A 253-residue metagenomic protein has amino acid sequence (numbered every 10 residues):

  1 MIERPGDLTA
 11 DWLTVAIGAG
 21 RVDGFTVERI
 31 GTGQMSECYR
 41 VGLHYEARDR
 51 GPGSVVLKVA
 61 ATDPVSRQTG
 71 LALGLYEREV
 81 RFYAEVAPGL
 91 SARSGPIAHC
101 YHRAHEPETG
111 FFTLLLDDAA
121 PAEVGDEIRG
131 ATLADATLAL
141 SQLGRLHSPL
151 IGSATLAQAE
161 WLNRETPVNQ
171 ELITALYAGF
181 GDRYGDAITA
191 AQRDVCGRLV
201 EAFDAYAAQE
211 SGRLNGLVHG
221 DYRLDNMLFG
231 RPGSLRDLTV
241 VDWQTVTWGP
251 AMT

Functional and structural regions predicted by a protein language model:
M1-Q34, H44-P52, I151-A154, G197-R198 (+2 more regions): Regulatory N- and C-terminal appendages and interdomain linkers associated with kinase/kinase-like NTP transferase
A19-F25, G95-I97, A190-R193: Short, surface-exposed acidic
T32-E171, M252: Conserved ATP-binding subdomain of kinase catalytic cores across diverse folds
L57, G220, V241: Active-site flanking residues adjacent to catalytic metal/cofactor-binding acidic residues
T62, P121-A122, D225, L238 (+1 more regions): Activation segment
G74, A134, A190, V246-T247: Alpha-helix capping and helix-loop boundary segments enriched in small/acidic/polar residues
E123-H219, L224, L228-S234: ATP-dependent phospho-/nucleotidyl transfer catalytic cores
L217, F229-T253: Active-site Asp-x-Gly
